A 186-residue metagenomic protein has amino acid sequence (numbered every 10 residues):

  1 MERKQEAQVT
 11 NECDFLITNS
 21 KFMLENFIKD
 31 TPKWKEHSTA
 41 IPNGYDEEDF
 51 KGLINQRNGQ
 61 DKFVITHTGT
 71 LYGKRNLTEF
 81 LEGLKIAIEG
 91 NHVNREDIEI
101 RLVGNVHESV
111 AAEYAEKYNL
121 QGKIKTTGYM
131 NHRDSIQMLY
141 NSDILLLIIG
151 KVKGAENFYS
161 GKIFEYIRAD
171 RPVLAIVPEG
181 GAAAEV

Functional and structural regions predicted by a protein language model:
M1-Q8, E47: Nucleotide-sugar donor phosphate/pyrophosphate-binding loop at the beta->alpha transition of glycosyltransferases
A7-H37, A184: A short, active-site helix/loop in glycosyltransferases that binds the activated sugar's phosphate group
Q8-N11, E113, N131-S142, R168: Short acidic alpha-helix that forms the nucleotide-activated donor recognition element in Leloir-type transferases
F22, I41-G44: Carbohydrate-associated surface elements
I28-K29, G44-D61: Acidic anion/phosphate-binding donor-loop and adjacent secondary structure in glycosyltransferase catalytic cores
R57-R75, L81-E82: Conserved donor-binding/catalytic core segment of Leloir-type glycosyltransferases
R75, N131-Q137, L145-F164, L174-E185: Nucleotide-sugar-dependent
H92-G104, S109-D134: Nucleotide-activated donor-binding/catalytic signature segment of Leloir-type glycosyltransferases, i.e., the conserved
